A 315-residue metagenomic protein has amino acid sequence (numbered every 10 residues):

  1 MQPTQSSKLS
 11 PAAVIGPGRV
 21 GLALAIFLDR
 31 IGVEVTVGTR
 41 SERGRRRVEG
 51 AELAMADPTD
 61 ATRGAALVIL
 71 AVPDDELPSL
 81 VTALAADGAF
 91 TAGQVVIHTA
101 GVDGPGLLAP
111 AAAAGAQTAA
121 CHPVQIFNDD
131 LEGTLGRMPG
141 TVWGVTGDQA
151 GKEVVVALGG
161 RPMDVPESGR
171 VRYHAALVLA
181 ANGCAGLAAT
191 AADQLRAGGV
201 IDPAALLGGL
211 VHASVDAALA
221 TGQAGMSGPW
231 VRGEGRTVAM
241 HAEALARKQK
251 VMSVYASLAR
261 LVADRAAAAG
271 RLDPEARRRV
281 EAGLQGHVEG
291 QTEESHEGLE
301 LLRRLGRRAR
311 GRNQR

Functional and structural regions predicted by a protein language model:
M1-R63, R304-A309: NAD(P)+-binding Rossmann beta1-loop-alpha1 motif at the extreme N-terminus of oxidoreductases
L9-P11, G93, G140: Phosphate-coordination loops involved in phosphoryl transfer and adenosine-cofactor binding
A13-V14, L70, V145: Hydrophobic Val/Ile/Leu positions in short beta-strands of Rossmann-like dinucleotide-binding domains
V33, L53, A116, G160 (+1 more regions): Short phosphate-binding/catalytic loops that engage adenosine nucleotides
E42-V48, M55-G133: Rossmann-like NAD(P)(H) cofactor-binding subdomain of soluble oxidoreductases
A100-H174: Rossmann-fold dinucleotide-binding core
S168-M252: Helical "substrate-binding/catalytic lid" subdomain of Rossmann-like NAD(P)-dependent dehydrogenases/reductases
A224-R315: C-terminal active-site/capping subdomain that shapes the small-molecule cofactor and substrate pocket of enzyme
